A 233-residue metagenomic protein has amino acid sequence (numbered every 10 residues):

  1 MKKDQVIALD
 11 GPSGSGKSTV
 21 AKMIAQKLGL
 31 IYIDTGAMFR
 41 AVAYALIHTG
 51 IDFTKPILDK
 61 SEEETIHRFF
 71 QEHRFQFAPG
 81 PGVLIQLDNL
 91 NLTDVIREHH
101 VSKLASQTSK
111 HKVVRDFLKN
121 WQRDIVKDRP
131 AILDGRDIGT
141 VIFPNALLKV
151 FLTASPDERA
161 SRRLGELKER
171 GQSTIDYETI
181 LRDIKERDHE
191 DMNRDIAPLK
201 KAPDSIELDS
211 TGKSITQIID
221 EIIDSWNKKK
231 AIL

Functional and structural regions predicted by a protein language model:
M1-D4: Phosphate-binding P-loop
I7-L9: Hydrophobic anchor at the beta1->P-loop junction of P-loop NTPases
S13: The conserved Walker
K17: Conserved lysine of the Walker
V20: Hydrophobic positions on the alpha1 helix immediately C-terminal to the Walker A/P-loop
K27-I96: N-terminal phosphate/diphosphate-binding loop that engages ATP/GTP or pyrophosphate donors across diverse enzyme folds
Q86-I96, S161-S173, H189-L233: NTP-dependent small-molecule kinase module
T93-R170: ATP-dependent NMP and nucleoside kinases share a basic, alpha-helical "lid"
